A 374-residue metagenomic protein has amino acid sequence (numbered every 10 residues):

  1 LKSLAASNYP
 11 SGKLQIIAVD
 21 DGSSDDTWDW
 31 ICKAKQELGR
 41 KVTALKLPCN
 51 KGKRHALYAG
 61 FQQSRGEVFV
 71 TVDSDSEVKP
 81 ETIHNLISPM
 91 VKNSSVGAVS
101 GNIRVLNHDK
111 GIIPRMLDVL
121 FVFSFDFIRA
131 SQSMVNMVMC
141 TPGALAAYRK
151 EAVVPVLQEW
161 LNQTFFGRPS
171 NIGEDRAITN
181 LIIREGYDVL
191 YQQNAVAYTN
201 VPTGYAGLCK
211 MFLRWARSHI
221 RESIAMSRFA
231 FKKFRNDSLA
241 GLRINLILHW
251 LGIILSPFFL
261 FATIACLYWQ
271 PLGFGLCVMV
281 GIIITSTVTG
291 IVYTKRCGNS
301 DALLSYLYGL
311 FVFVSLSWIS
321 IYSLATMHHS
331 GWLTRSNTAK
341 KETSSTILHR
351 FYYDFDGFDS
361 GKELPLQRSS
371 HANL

Functional and structural regions predicted by a protein language model:
L1-F234, L364-L366, S370-L374: Non-transmembrane catalytic domains and loops of membrane-associated enzymes and transporters that build or traffic
S3-S11, L304-S320, R335-H349: Alpha-helical membrane-embedding segments and immediately adjacent membrane-interface amphipathic helices
W28, L208, W215, H329-K340: Tryptophan-centered motif/residue detector
K53, Y205, C209, N236-R243 (+2 more regions): Alpha-helical membrane-protein architecture signal
A144-R149, R168, L242-I244, L260-F261 (+1 more regions): A general structural signal for short secondary-structure boundary/capping elements
K232-A240, P257-L260: Membrane-helix boundary/interface segments in integral membrane proteins
I244-G331: Membrane-embedded multi-pass helical conduit in multi-pass membrane proteins, especially envelope-biosynthetic
L333-S369: Cytosolic juxtamembrane C-terminal amphipathic helix followed by a basic/polar low-complexity tail immediately after
